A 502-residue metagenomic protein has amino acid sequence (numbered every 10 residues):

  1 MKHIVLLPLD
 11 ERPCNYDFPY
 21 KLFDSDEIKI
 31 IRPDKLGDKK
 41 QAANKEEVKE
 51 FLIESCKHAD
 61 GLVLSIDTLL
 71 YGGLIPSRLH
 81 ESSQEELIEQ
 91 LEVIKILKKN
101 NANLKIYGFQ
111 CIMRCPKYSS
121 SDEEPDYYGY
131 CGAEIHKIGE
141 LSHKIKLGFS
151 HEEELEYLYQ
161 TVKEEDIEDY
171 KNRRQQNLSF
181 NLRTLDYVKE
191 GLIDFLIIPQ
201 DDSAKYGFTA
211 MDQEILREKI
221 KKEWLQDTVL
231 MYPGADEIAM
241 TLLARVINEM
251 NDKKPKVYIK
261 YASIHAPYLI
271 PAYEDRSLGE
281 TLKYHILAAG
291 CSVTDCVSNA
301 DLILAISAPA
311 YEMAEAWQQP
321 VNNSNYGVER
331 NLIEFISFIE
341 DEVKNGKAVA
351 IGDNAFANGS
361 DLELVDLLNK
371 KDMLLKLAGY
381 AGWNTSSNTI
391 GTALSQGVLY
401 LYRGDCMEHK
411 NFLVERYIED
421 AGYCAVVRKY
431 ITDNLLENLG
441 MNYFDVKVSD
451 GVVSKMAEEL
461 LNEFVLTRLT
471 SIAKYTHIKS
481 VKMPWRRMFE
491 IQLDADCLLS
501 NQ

Functional and structural regions predicted by a protein language model:
M1-Q502: An N-terminal assembly and electron-transfer interface module characteristic of large anaerobic redox and radical
